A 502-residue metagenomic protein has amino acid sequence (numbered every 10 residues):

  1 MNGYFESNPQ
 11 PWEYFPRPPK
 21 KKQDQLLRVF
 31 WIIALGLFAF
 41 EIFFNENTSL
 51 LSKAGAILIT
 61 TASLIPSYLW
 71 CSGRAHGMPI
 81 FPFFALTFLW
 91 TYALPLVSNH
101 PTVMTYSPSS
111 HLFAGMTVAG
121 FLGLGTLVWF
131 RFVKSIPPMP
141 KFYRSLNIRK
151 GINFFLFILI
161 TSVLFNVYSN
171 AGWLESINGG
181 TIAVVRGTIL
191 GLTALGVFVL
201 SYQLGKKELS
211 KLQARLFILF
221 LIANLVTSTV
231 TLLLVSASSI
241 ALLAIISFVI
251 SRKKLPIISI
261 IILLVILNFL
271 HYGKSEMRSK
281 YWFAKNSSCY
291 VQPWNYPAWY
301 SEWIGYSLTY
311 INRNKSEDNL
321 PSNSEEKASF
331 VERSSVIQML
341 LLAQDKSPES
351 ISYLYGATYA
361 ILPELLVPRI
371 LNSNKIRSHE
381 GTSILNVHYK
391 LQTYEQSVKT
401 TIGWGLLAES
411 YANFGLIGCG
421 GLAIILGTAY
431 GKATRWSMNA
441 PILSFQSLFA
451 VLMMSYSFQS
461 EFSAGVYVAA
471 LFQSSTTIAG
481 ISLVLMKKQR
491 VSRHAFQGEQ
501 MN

Functional and structural regions predicted by a protein language model:
M1-F142, A244-V249, K253-F269, A470-I481 (+1 more regions): N-terminal "leader" segments that precede or initiate the main folded domain
K21-W31, R74-T87, N147-F157, E208-F217 (+1 more regions): Membrane-interfacial loop-to-transmembrane alpha-helix junctions, especially the N-terminal start
A34-E41, A85-L96, L159-Y168, L219-T229 (+2 more regions): Aromatic-anchored segments of alpha-helical transmembrane domains
L35-A39, A62-I65, L195-L200, L216-L225 (+4 more regions): Hydrophobic, membrane-inserted alpha-helices
L127-K285, V491-Q497: Membrane-embedded catalytic interface detector for glycan/lipid assembly enzymes
I262-R377: Aromatic-rich transmembrane-lumenal/periplasmic boundary elements in polytopic membrane proteins
P348-F414: Long extracytoplasmic/lumenal interhelical loops at the membrane interface of multi-pass membrane proteins
K390, Q396-N502: Hydrophobic alpha-helical segments
